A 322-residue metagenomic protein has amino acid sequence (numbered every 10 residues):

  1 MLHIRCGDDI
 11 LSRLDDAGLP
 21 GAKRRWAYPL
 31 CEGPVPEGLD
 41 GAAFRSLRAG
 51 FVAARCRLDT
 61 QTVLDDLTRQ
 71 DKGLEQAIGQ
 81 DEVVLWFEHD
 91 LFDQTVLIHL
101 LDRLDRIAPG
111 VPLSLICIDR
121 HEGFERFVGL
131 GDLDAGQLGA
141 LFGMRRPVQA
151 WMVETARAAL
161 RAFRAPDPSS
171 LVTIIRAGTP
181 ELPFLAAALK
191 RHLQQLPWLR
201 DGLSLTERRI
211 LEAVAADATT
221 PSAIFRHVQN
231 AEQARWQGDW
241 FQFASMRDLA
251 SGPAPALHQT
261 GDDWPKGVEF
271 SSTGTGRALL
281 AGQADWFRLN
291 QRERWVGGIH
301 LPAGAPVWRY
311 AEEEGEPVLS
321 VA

Functional and structural regions predicted by a protein language model:
M1-T62: A structured, charge-rich N-terminal accessory region that forms the first stable segment of a protein and links
C56-R106: Long, hydrophobic/aromatic-enriched structural stretches that serve as scaffold segments
I116-A140: Short, conserved secondary-structure transition motifs
A135-A215: A conserved mid-domain beta-alpha-beta active-site/ligand-binding segment of alpha/beta enzyme cores
A213-A223: Short capping segments at the starts of secondary-structure elements
A223-Q229: A short acidic, leucine-rich amphipathic alpha-helix
Q229-D263, G267: Charge-enriched amphipathic alpha-helical scaffolds
G252-A322: C-terminal engagement modules used by replication, chromatin/transcription, nuclear envelope/ESCRT, and ubiquitin
